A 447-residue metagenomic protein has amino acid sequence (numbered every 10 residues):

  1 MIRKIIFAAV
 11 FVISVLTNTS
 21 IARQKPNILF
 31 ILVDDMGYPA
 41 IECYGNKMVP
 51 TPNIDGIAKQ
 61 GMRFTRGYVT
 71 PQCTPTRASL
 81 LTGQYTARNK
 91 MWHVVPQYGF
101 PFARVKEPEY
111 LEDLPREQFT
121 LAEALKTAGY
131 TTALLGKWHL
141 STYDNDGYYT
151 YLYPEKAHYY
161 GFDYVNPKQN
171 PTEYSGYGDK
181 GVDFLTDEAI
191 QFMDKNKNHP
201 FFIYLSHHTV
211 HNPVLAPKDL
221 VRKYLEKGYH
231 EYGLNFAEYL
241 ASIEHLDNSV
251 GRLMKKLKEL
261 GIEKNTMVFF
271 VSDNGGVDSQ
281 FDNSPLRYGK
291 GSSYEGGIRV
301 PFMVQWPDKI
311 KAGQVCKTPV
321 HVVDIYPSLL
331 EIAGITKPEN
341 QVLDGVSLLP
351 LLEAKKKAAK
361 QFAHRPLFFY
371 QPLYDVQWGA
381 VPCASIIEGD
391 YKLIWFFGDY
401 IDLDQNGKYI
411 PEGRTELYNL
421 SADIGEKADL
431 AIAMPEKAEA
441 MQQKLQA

Functional and structural regions predicted by a protein language model:
I2-I6, T19-E416, I424-K444: Formylglycine-dependent sulfatase
F7-V15: Bacterial N-terminal signal peptides
A447: Accessory carbohydrate-binding/adhesion or oligomerization-edge regions at the termini of glycan-active proteins
